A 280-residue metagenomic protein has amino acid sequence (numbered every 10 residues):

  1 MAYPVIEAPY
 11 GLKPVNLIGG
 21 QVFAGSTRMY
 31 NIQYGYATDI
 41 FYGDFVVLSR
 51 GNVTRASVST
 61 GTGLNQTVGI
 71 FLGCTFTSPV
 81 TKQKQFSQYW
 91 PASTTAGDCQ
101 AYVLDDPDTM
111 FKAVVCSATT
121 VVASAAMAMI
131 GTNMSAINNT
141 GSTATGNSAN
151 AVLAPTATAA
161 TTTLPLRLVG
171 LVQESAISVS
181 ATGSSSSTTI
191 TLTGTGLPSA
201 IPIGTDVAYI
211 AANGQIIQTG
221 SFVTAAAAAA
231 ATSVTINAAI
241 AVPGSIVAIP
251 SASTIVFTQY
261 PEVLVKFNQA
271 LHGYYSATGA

Functional and structural regions predicted by a protein language model:
M1-T182, D206-S221, T235-A280: Surface-exposed, low-hydrophobicity beta-strand/loop segments enriched in small/polar/acidic residues
T182-T195, A226-T235: Ser/Thr- and Asn-enriched, surface-exposed coil loops between beta-strands
L197-A200: Disulfide-braced loops of extracellular cysteine-rich modules
